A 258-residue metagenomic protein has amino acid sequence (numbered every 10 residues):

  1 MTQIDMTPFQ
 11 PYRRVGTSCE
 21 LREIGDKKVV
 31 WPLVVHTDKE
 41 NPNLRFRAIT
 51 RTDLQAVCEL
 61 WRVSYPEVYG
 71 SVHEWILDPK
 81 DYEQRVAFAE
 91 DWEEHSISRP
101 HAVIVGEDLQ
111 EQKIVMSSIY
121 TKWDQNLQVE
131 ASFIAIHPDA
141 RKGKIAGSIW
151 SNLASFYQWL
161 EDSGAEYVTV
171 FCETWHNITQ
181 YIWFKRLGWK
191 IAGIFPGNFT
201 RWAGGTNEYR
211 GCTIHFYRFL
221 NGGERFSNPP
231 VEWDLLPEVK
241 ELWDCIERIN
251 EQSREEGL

Functional and structural regions predicted by a protein language model:
T2-Q55, D234-L258: Conserved N-terminal entry element of GNAT/NAT acetyltransferase domains
P8-P11, I182-F195: Conserved acetyl-CoA-binding loop of GNAT-fold acetyltransferases
C19, N198-R254, L258: C-terminal "cap" of GNAT-fold acetyltransferases
A48-L54, L60-P138: A conserved beta-strand-loop-helix scaffold within acyl/acetyltransferase catalytic domains
H101, D162-A165: Short, high-confidence coil segments that cap the C-terminus of an alpha-helix and link into the following beta-strand
I136, K142-W159, V170: Conserved acetyl-CoA-binding loop-helix of GNAT-fold acetyltransferases
V168-Q180: Conserved beta-strand-loop-alpha-helix junction that forms the acyl-donor binding cleft
F171, G188-N207: Conserved catalytic-core motifs of GNAT/GCN5-like acyltransferases
